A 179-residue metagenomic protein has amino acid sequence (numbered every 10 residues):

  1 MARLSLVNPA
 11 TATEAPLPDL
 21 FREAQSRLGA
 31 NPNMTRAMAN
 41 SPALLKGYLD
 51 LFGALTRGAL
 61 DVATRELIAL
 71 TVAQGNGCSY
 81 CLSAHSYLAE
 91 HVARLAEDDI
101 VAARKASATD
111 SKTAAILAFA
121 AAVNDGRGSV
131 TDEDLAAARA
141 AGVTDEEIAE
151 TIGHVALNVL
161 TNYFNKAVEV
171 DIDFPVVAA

Functional and structural regions predicted by a protein language model:
M1-A179: Hydrophobic alpha-helical segments
